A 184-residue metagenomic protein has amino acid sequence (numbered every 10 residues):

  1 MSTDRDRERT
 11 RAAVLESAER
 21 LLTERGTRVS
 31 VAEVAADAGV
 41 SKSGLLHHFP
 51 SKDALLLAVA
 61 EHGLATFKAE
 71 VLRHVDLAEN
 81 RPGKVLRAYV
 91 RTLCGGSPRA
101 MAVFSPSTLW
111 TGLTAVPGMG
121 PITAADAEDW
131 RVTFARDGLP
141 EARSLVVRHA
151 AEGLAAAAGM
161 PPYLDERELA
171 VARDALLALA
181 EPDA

Functional and structural regions predicted by a protein language model:
M1-R9: N-terminal intrinsically disordered/low-complexity leader segments
A13, S17, L21-A54, A58: Helix-turn-helix
S17-E24, E70-R73, A150-A157: Solvent-exposed, amphipathic alpha-helical segments
V29, A58, N80, P121 (+1 more regions): Short, solvent-exposed positions on alpha-helices
A58, A69-P106: Hydrophobic alpha-helical connector segments
Y89-L93, P106-L113, V147-L154: Short alpha-helical scaffolding segments that buttress acidic/His motifs in well-ordered protein cores
A100-A102, P117-A184: Hydrophobic/aromatic-rich alpha-helical bundle segments in the mid-to-C-terminal region
